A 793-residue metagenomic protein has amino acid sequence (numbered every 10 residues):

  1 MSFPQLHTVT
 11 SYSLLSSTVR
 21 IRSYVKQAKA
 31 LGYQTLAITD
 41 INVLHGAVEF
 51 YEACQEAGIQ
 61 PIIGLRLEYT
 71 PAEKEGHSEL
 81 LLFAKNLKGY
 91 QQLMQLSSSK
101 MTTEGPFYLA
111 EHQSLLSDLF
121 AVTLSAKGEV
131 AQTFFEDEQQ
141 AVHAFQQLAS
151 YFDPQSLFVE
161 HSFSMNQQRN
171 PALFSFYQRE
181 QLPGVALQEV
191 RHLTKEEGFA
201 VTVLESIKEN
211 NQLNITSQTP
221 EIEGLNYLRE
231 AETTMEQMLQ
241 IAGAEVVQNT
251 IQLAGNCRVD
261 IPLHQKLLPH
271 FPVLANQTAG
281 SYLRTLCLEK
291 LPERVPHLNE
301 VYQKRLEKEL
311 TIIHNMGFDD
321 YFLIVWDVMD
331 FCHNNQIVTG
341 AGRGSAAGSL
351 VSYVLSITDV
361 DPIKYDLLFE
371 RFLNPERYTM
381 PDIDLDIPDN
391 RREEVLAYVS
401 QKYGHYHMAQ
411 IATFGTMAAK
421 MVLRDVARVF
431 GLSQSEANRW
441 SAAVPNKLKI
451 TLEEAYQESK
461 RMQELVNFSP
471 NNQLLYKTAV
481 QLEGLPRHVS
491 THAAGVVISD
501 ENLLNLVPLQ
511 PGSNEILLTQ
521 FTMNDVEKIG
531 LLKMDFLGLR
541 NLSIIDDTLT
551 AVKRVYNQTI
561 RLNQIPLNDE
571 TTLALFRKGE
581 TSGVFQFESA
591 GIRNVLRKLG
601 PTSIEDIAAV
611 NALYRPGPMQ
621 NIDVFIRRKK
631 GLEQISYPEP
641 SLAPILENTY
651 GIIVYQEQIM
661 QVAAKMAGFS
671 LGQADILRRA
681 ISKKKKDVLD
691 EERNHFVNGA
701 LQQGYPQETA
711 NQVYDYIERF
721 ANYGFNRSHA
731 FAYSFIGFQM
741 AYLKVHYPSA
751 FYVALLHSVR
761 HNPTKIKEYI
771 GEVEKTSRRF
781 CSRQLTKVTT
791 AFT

Functional and structural regions predicted by a protein language model:
M1-T793: Alpha-helical scaffold/interaction cores of sigma-54-like transcription cofactors and many family A DNA polymerases
